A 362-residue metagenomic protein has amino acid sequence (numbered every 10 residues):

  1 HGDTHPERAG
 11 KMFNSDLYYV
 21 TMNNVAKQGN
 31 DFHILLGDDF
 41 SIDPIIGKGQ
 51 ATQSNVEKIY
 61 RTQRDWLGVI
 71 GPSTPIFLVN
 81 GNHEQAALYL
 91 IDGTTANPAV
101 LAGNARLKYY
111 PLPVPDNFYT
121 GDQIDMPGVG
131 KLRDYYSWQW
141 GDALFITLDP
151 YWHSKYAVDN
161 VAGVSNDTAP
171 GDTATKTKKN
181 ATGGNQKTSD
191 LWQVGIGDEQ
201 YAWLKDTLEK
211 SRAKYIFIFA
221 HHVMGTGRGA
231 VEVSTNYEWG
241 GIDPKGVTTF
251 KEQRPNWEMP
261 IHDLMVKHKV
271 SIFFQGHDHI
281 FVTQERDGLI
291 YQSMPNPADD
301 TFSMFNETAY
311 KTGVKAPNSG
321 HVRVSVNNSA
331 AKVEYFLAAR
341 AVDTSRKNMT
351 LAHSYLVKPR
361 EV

Functional and structural regions predicted by a protein language model:
H1-S303, V314-K315, R323-V362: Metal-dependent phosphoester/phosphodiester hydrolase catalytic core
